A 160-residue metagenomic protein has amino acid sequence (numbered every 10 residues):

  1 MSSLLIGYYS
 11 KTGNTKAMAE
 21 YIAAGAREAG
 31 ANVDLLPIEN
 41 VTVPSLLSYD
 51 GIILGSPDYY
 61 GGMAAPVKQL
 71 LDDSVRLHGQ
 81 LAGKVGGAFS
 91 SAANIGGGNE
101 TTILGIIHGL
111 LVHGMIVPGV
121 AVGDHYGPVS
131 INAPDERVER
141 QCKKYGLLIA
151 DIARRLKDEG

Functional and structural regions predicted by a protein language model:
S2-L5, N14-G160: FMN-binding flavodoxin-like domain, especially the glycine-rich phosphate-binding loop
S10: Extracytoplasmic "Venus flytrap"
